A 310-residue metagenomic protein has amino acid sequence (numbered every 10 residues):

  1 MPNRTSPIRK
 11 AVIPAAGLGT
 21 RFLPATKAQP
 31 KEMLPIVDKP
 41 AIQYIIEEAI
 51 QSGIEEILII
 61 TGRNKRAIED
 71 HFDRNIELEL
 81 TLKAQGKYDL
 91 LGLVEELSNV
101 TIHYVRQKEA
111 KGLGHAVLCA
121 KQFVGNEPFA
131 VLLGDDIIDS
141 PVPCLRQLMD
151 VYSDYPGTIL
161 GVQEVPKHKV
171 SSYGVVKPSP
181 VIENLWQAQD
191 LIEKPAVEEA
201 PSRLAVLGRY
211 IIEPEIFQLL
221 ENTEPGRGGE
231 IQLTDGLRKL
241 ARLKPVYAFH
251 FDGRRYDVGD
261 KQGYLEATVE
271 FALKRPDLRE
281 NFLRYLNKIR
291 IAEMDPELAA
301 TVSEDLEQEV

Functional and structural regions predicted by a protein language model:
M1-I13, R21, P35, K39-V131 (+1 more regions): Conserved N-terminal catalytic core of the sugar/cofactor nucleotidyltransferase
P2-I8, P178, N184-Q187, P201-A292: Conserved alpha/beta core of the MobA/IspD/sugar-nucleotide pyrophosphorylase nucleotidyltransferase superfamily
L18, D136: Active-site metal-binding loops of divalent metal-dependent hydrolases
V131-L133, S153: Membrane-embedded alpha-helical bundles of multi-pass transporters/translocases, especially carrier/permease families
I138-Q218, T223, R227: Conserved core of the sugar-phosphate nucleotidyltransferase
I291-V310: N-terminal glycine-rich, Lys/His-bearing helix-loop that initiates the first secondary-structure elements of many
